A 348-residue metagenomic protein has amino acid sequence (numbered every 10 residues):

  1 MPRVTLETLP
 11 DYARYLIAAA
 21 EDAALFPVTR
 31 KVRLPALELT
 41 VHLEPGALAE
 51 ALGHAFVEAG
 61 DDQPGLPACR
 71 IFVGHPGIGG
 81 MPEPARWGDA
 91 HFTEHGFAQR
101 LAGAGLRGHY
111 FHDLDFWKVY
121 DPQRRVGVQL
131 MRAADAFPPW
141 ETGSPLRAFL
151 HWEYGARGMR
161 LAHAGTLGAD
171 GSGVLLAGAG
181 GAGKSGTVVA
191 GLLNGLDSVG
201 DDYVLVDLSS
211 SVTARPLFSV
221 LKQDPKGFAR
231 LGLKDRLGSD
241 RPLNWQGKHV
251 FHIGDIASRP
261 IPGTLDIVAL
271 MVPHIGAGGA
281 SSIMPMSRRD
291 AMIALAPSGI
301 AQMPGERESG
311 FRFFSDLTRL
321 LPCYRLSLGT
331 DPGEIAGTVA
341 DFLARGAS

Functional and structural regions predicted by a protein language model:
M1-A177, L193-N194, V204-S348: A noncatalytic interaction/capping subdomain that flanks phosphate/NTP-handling catalytic cores
A182-K184: Conserved glycine(s) of the Walker
G186-L196: A conserved segment at the C-terminal end of the G1
D201: Active-site flanking residues adjacent to catalytic metal/cofactor-binding acidic residues
